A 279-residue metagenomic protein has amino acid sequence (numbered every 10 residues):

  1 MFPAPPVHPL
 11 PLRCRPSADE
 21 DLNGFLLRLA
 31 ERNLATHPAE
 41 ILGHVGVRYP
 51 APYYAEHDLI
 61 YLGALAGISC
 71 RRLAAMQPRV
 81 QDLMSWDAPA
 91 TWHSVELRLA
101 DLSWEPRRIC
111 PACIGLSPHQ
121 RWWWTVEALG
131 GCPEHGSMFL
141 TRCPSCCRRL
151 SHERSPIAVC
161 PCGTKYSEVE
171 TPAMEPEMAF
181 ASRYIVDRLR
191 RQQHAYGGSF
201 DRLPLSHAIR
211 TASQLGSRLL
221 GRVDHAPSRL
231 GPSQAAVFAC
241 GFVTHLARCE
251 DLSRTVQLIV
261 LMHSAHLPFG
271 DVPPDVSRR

Functional and structural regions predicted by a protein language model:
M1-R279: Basic, alpha-helical nucleic-acid-binding regions used in initiation and control of genome expression
